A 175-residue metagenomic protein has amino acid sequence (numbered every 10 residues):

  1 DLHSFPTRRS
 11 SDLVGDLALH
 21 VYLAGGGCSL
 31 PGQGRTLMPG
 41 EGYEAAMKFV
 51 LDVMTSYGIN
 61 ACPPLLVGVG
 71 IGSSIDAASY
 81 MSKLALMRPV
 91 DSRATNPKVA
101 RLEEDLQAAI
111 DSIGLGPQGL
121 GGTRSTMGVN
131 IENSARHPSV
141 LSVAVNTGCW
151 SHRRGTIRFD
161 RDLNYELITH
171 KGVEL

Functional and structural regions predicted by a protein language model:
H3-S10: Short, small-residue-biased leader/transition segments that mark boundaries at the very start of proteins
D16-P39, L86, Y165-K171: Glycine-rich, flexible beta-strand/loop modules in the N-terminal catalytic cores of phosphate-handling
V21-G27, I71, I131-N133, T147-C149: Short, structured patches in soluble enzyme cores that scaffold and shape functional sites
S29-A61: Internal alpha/beta scaffold segment
G32-R35, D76-S82, V140-V143, I157-R158: Short acidic, glycine/serine/threonine-rich loops at helix termini
A61-A78, R136-V145: Conserved phosphate/anionic-ligand binding catalytic regions in large, soluble enzymes, centered on
Y80-V90: A glycine- and small-aliphatic-rich helix-loop capping segment at beta-alpha/alpha-beta transitions that lines
P89, A94-L175: Domain-length cofactor-binding catalytic modules of enzymes
